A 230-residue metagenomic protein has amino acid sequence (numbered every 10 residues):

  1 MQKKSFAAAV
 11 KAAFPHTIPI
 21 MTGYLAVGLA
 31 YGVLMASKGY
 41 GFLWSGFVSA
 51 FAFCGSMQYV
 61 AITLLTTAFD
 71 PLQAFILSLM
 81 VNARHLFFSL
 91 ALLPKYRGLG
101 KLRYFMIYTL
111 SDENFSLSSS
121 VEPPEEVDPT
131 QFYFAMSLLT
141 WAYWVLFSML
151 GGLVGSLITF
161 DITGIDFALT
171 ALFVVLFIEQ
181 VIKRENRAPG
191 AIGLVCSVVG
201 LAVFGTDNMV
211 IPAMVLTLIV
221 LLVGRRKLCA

Functional and structural regions predicted by a protein language model:
M1-K11, I211-A230: N-terminal charge/polar-biased segments
Q2, I76-D166: Helix-loop-helix junctions within the multi-pass membrane cores of secondary transporters/permeases
K3-A13, A36-F42, T66-P71, R97-L99 (+3 more regions): Short juxtamembrane and helix-loop transition motifs at transmembrane-helix boundaries in membrane proteins
K4, A12-I107, V121, Y143 (+2 more regions): Pore-lining transmembrane helices
G32, A36, Y40, P94-G98 (+6 more regions): Transmembrane helix-loop junctions in multipass membrane proteins, especially transporters and channels
D70-V81, G100-M106, R184-L201, T217-C229: Juxtamembrane/interfacial segments around transmembrane helices
L86-K95, S118-E122, V175-I182, V220-A230: C-terminal ends of transmembrane helices
T130-P212, I219, V223: Membrane-embedded alpha-helical modules
